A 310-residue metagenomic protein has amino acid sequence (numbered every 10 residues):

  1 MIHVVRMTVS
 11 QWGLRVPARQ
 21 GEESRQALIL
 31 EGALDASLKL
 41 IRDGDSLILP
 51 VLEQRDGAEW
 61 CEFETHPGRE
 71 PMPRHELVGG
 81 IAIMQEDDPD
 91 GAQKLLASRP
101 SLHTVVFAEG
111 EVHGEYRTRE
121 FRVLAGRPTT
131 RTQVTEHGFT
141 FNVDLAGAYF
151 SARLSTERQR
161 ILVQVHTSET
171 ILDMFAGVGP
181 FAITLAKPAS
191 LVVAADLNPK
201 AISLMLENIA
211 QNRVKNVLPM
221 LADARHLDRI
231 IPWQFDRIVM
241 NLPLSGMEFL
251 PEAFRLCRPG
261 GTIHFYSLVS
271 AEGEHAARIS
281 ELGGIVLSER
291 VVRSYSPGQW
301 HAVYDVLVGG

Functional and structural regions predicted by a protein language model:
M1-G310: SAM-dependent transferase fold signal centered on methyltransferase-like domains, encompassing both Class I
